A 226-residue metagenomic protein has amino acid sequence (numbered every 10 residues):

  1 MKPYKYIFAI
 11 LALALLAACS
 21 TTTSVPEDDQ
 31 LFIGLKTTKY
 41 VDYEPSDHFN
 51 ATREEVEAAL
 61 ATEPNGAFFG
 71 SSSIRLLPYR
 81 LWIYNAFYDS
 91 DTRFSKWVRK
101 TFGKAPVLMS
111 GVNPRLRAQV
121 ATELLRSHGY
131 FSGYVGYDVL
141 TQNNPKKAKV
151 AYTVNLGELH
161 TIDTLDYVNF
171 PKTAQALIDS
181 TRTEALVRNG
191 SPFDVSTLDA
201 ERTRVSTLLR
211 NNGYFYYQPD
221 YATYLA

Functional and structural regions predicted by a protein language model:
M1-F8: Bacterial N-terminal signal peptides that target proteins for export
L15-A18: C-terminal motif of bacterial Sec signal peptides marking the signal peptidase cleavage site
S20-A226: Interaction-mediating elements
